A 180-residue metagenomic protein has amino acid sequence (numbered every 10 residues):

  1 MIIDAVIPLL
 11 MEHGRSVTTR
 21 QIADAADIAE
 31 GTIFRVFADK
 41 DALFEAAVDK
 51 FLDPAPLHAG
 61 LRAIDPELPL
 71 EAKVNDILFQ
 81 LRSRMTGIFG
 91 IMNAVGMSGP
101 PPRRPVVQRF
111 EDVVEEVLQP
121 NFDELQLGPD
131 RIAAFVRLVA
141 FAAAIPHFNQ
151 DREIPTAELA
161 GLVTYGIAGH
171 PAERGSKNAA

Functional and structural regions predicted by a protein language model:
M1-P8, D76: Pre-recognition alpha-helix immediately N-terminal to the DNA-recognition helix within helix-turn-helix or winged-helix
A5, L9-A42, A46: Helix-turn-helix
D49-P56: Short, basic, alpha-helical segments at the C-terminal edge of helix-turn-helix-like DNA-binding modules
H58-A63, I91-P100: Short linear capping/connector segments at secondary-structure termini
A59-T86: Hydrophobic alpha-helical connector segments
A72, S83-G87, S98-A134, I145 (+1 more regions): Amphipathic alpha-helical packing segments from all-alpha helical-bundle domains
V139-N149, T156-A172: Conserved NTP phosphate-binding and transfer environment spanning the P-loop NTPase/kinase superfamily
A172-A180: Actinobacteria-biased recognition of intrinsically disordered, low-complexity terminal regions
